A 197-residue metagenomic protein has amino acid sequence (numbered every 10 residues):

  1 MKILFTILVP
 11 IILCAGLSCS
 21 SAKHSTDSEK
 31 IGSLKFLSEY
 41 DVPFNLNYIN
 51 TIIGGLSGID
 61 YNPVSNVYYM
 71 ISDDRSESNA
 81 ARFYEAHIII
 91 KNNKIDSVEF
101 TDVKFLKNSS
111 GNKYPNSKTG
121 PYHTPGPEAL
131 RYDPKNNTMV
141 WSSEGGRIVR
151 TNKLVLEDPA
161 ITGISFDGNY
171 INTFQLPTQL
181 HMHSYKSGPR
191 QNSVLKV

Functional and structural regions predicted by a protein language model:
M1-K30: Bacterial Sec-dependent N-terminal signal peptides
C19-V197: Sequence/structural signature of beta-propeller domains
